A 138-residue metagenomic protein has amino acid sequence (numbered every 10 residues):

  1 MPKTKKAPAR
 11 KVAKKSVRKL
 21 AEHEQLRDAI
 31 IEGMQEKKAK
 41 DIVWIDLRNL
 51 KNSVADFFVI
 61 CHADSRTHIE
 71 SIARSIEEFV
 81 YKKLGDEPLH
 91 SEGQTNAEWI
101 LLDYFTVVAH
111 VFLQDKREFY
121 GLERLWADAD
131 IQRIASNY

Functional and structural regions predicted by a protein language model:
M1-L50, D64-S71, D86, E92-Q94 (+2 more regions): Long, contiguous binding/interaction regions
N52-D56, D103-T106: A short, glycine/Asx- and small/polar-enriched loop/turn that sits immediately N-terminal to a beta-strand
I60-H62: Short hydrophobic/aromatic beta-strand micro-patches that form the beta-sheet surface supporting nucleotide- or nucleic
I72-E77: Short amphipathic alpha-helices in soluble, non-transmembrane regions that often serve as interface/regulatory elements
E78-K82, D130: A common structural junction motif
